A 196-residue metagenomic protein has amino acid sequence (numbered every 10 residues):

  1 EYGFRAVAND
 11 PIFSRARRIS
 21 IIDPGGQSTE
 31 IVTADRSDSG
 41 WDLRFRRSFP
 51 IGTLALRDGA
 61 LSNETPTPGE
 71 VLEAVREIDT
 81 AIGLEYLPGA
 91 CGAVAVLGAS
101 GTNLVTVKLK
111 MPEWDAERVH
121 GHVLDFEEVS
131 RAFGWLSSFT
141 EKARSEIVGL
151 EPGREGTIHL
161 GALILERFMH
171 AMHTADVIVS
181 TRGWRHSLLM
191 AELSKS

Functional and structural regions predicted by a protein language model:
E1-R18, T33-S196: Helical "lid/coupling" subdomains associated with nucleotide-phosphate turnover
I22-P24: Catalytic cores of RNA-modifying enzymes
S28-I31: Active-site-adjacent helix-turn-beta-strand microarchitecture at beta-sheet edges that either contains or buttresses
